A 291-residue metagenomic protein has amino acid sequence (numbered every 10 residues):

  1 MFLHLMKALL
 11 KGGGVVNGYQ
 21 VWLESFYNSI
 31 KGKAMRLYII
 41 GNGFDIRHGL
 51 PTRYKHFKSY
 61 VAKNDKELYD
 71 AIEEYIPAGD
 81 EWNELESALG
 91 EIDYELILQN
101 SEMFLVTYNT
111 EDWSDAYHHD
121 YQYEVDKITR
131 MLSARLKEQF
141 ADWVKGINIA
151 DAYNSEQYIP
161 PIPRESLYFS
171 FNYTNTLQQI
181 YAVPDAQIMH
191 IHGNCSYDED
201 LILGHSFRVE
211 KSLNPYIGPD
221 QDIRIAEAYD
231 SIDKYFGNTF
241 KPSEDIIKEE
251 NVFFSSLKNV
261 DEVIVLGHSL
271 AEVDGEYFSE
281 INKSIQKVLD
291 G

Functional and structural regions predicted by a protein language model:
L5, G12-G13, W22, F26-H48 (+1 more regions): SIR2/sirtuin-family catalytic core signature
R36-Y69: N-terminal ordered "arm"
L50-T52, A182, L203: Short aromatic-enriched loop/helix-cap "lid" or pocket-rim segments at secondary-structure transitions that line
H56, V61-G193, D198, F254-S256 (+2 more regions): Active-site periphery "cap/insert" segments of enzyme catalytic domains
S196-S206: Short, charged, surface-exposed secondary-structure boundary motifs
L213-L257: Acidic, metal/cofactor-coordinating or nucleic-acid-engaging core segments within structured domains
